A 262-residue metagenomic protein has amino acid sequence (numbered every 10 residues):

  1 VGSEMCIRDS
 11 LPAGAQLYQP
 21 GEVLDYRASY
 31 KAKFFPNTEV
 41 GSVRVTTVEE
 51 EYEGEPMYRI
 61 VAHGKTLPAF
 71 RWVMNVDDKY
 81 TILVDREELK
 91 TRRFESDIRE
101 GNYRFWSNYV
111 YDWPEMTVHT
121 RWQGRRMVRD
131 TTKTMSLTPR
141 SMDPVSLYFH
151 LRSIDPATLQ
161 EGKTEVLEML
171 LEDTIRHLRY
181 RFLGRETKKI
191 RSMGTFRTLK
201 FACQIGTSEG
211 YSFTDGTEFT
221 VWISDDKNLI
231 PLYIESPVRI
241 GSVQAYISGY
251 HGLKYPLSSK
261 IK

Functional and structural regions predicted by a protein language model:
V1-I7: Short, small-residue-biased leader/transition segments that mark boundaries at the very start of proteins
E4, E88, E115-T117: Structural motif
R8-Y111, P156-K262: Acidic, serine/threonine-rich low-complexity disordered tracts
W113-L171: Active-site/ligand-binding surface loops and adjacent short beta/alpha elements that line catalytic pockets across
